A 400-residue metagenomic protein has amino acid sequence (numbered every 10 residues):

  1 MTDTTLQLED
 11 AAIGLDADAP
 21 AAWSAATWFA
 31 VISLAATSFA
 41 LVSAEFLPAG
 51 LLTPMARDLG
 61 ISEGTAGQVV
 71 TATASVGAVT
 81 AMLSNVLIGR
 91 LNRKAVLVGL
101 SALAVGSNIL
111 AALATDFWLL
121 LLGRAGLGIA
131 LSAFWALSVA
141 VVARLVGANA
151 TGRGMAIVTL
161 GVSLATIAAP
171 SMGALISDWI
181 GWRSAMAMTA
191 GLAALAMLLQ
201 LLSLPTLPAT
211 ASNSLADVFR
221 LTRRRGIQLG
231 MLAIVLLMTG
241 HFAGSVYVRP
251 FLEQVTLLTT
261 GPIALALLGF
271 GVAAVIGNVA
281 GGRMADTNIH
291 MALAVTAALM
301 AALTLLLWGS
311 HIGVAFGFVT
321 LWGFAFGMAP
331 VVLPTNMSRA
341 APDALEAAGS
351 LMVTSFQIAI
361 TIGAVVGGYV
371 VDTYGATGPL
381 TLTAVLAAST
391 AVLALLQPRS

Functional and structural regions predicted by a protein language model:
G60, N92, L113-L119, G309-S310: Helix-breaking motifs and short loop linkers at transmembrane-helix boundaries and internal kinks in secondary membrane
V79-T115: Conserved MFS/SLC helix-loop-helix module at the cytosolic interface between two early adjacent transmembrane helices
T80-R93, G277-I289, V371-D372: Helix-to-loop junctions at the C-terminal end of transmembrane segments in multipass secondary transporters
G106-S107, W118-G126, G313-L321: Paired small-residue
G123-V162: Cytoplasmic helix-loop-helix junction between adjacent transmembrane helices in 12-TM secondary transporters
A190-A209, L393-Q397: C-terminal membrane-cytosol helix-exit motif in multi-pass small-molecule transporters
M291-L333: C-terminal transmembrane helical hairpin of 12-TM major facilitator-type secondary transporters
A340-A376, T383: A late C-terminal transmembrane helix in Major Facilitator Superfamily
